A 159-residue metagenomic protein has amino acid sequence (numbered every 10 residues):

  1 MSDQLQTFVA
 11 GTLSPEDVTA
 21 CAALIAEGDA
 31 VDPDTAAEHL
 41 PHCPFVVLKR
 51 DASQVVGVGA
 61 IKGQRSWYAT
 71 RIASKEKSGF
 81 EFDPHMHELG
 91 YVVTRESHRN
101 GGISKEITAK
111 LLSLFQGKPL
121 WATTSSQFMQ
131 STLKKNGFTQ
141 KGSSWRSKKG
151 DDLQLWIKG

Functional and structural regions predicted by a protein language model:
M1-E38, P44-V58: Short amphipathic alpha-helix that is part of the acyltransferase structural core
T12, T94, T124: Conserved residues at beta->alpha junctions
D32-T35, S74-K77, E106-K110: A generic local structural motif
A37-E38, C43, L48-R50, Q54-V93 (+1 more regions): Conserved acyl-donor/pantetheine-binding loop and adjacent beta-alpha core of acyl/acetyltransferases and related
Y91-T94, N100-S113, K135: Conserved acetyl-CoA-binding loop-helix of GNAT-fold acetyltransferases
S113-S126: Conserved GNAT acetyl-CoA-binding A-motif
T124-G150: Conserved active-site alpha-helix within GNAT-family acetyltransferase domains
L155-G159: Conserved beta strand-loop-helix elements of the APE1-like EEP
